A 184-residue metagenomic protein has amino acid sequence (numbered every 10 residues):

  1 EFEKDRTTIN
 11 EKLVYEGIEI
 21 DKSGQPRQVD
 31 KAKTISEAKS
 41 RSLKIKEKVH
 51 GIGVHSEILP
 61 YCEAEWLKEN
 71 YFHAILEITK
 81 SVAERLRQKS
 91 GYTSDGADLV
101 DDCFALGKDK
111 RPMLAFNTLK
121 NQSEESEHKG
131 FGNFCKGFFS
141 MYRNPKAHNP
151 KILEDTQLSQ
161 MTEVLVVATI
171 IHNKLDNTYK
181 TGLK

Functional and structural regions predicted by a protein language model:
E1-E57: Internal, Lys/Arg-enriched amphipathic helical interaction segments that engage polyanionic partners
F2-E3, H128-K184: Charge-enriched, short contiguous segments at helix-coil
S40-V49, L99-G107, K129-S140: An acidic intrinsically disordered interaction segment
I52-W66, Y142-I152: Short amphipathic alpha-helical segments and their helix-coil junctions
I58-Y61, E65-W66, E77-G130: Flexible secondary-structure boundary motifs
E69-N70: Short helix-adjacent coil turns
L76, K80-E84, V166, I170-N173: A broad, structural surface signal
